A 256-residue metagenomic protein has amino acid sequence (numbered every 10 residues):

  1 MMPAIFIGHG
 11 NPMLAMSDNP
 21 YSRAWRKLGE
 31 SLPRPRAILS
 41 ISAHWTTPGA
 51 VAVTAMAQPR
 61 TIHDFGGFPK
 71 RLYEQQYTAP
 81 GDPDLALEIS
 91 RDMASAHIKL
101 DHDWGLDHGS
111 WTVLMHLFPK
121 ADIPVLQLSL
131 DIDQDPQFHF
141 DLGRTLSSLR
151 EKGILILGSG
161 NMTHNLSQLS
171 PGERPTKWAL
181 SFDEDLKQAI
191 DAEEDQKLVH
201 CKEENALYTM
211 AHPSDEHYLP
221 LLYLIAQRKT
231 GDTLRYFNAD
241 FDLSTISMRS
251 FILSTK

Functional and structural regions predicted by a protein language model:
M1-A96: A short aromatic-anchored loop/beta-hairpin motif
P3-I7, A37-S42, L128, L149-M162 (+1 more regions): Beta-strand elements within well-structured catalytic alpha/beta cores of enzymes that handle phosphate/sulfate esters
P20-R23, F140-R144: Charged helix-capping and loop-helix junction motifs
K27-L28, T145-L149: Catalytic-core regions built around general acid/base machinery
S31-L32, L117-A121, S148: Solvent-exposed alpha-helices and their adjacent loops that cap or buttress functional pockets in soluble metabolic
L72-P80, H102, S129-P136, Y208: Flexible, glycine/proline-enriched loop segments at strand-loop-helix junctions that form or flank small-ligand binding
L85-F138: Internal, conserved structured core segments that host functional sites
R91, S95, I123-P124, Q134 (+3 more regions): Surface-exposed, charge/polar-rich loops and edge strands
